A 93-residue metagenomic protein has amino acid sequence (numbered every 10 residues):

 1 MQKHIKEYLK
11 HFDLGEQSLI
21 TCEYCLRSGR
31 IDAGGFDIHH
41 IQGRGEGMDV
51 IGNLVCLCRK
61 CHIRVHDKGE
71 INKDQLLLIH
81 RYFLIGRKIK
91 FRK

Functional and structural regions predicted by a protein language model:
M1-Q2, F36, K90-F91: Nuclease and nuclease-like effector domains acting on nucleic acids or nucleotide cofactors
M1-Y24, G47-M48, G52, L76: Short, charged surface segments at domain edges that flank catalytic/cofactor-binding sites
Q2, R30, N72-K73: Alpha-helical interaction segments
D13, Q17, G29, D67 (+1 more regions): Short linear sequence elements within intrinsically disordered, low-complexity coil regions
E23-C56, G69: Histidine-centered nuclease catalytic patch
G45-V55, I63-K93: Polybasic, low-complexity binding patches
